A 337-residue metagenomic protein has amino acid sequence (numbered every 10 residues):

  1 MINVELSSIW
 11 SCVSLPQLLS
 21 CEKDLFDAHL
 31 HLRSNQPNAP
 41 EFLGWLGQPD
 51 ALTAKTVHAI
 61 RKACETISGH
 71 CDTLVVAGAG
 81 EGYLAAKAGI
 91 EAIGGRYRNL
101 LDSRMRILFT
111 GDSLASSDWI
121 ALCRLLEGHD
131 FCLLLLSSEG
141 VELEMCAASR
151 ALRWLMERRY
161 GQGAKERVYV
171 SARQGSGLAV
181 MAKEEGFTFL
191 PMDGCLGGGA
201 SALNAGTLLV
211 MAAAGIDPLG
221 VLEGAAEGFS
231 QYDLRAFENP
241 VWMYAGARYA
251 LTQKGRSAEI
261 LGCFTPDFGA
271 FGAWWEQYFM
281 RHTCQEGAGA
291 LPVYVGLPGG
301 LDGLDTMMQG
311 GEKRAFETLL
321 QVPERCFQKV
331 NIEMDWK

Functional and structural regions predicted by a protein language model:
M1-E65, E333-W336: Extended, charge-enriched "interface" segments that sit outside catalytic cores
L6, E41-W45, P49, C71 (+3 more regions): Acidic catalytic cores of enzymes that act on phosphate-bearing nucleotides/polynucleotides
W10-L18, A115-S116, L196-S201, P298-D302 (+1 more regions): A short acidic, often aromatic-flanked loop/helix-cap motif at beta-alpha or helix-coil junctions that lines enzyme
R33, I67, L122-L126, R159 (+4 more regions): Hydrophobic helix-cap positions at the C-terminus of alpha-helices in RecA-like/P-loop ATPase nucleotide-binding cores
T53-V57, D112-S116, L297-P298: A conditional alpha-helix N-cap/helix-loop micro-motif detector
R61, E65-R235: Glycine-rich phosphate-binding loops that contact phosphosugars or nucleotide phosphates
